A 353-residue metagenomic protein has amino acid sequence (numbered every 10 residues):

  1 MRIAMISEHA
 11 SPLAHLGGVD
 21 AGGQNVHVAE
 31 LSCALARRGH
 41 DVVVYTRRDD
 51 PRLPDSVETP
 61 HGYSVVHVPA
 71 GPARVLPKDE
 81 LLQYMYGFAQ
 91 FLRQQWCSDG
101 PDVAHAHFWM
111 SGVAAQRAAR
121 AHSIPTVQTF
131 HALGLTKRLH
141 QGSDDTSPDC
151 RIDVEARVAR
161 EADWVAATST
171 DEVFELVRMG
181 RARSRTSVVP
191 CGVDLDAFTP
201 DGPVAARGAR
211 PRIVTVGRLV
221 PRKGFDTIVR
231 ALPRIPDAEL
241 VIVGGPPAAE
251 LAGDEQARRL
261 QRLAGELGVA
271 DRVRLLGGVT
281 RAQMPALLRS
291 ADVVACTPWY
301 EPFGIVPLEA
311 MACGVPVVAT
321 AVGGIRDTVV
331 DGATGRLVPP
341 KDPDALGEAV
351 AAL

Functional and structural regions predicted by a protein language model:
M1-H67: N-terminal subdomain of nucleotide-sugar transferases
D171, G192: Carbohydrate-associated surface elements
A205-K223, V229-P233, V241-V243: Conserved donor-binding/catalytic core segment of Leloir-type glycosyltransferases
D254-A282: Nucleotide-activated donor-binding/catalytic signature segment of Leloir-type glycosyltransferases, i.e., the conserved
G278, A286-A291: Short alpha-helical donor nucleotide-sugar binding micro-motif in glycosyltransferases
W299: Aromatic "clamp/platform" in nucleotide-sugar-dependent glycosyltransferases that forms part of the donor/acceptor
P316-A319, V329: Short hydrophobic beta-strand element within catalytic cores of glycosyltransferases and related nucleotide-activated
D331-G332, R336-P343, A352-L353: Conserved acidic donor-binding segment of nucleotide-sugar-dependent glycosyltransferases
